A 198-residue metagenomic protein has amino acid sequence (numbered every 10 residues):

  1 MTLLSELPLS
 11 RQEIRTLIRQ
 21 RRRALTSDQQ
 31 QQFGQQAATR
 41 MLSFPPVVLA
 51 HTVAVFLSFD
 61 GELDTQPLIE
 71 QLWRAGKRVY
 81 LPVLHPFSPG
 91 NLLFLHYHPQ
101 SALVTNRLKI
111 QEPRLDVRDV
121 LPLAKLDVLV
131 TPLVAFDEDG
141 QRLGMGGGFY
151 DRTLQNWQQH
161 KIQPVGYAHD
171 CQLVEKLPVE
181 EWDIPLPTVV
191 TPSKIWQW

Functional and structural regions predicted by a protein language model:
M1-L9, Q20, R114-V117, A124-L129 (+2 more regions): Surface-exposed, charge/polar-rich loops and edge strands
T2-K125: N-terminal active-site beta-alpha-beta segment that forms phosphate/nucleotide-binding and substrate-recognition loops
I14, A37, F149-Y150, P185: Internal, well-ordered alpha-helical segments in soluble enzyme and binding-protein domains
V55-L57, T131-P132, T191: Redox-cofactor binding/interface segments in oxidoreductases and associated redox assembly factors
F59-G61, V134-E138: Short glycine-rich anion-binding loops that position phosphate/pyrophosphate groups of nucleotides and phosphorylated
E62, P86, Y150, C171-Q172: Alpha-helix N-cap/helix-start and coil->helix boundary motif
